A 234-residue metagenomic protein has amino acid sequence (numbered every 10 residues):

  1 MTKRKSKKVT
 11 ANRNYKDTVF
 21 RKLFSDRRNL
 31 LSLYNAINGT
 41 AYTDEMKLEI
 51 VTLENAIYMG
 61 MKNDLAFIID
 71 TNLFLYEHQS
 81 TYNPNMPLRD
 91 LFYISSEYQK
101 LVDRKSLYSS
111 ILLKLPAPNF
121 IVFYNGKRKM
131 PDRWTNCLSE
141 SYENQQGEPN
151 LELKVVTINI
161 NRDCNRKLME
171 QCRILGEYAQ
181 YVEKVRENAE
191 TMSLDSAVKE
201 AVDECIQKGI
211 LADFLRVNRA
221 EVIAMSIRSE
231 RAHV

Functional and structural regions predicted by a protein language model:
M1-V234: Elongated, amphipathic alpha-helical interaction scaffolds
